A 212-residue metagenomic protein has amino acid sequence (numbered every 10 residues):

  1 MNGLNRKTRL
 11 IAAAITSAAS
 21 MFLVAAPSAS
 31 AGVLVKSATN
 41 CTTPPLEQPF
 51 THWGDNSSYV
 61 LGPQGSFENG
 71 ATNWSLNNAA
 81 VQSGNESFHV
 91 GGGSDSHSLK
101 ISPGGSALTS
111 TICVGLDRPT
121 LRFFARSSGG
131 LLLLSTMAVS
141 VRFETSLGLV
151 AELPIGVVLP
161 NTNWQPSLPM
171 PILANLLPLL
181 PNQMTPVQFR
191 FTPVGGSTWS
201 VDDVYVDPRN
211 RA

Functional and structural regions predicted by a protein language model:
N2-I15: Bacterial N-terminal signal peptides that target proteins for export
S20-A29: C-terminal segment of classical bacterial N-terminal signal peptides
G32-S37, P45, P49-T51, V60-S98: Extracellular glycan-recognition surfaces and repeat-rich motifs
W53, S146-M184, T192-S200: Extracellular carbohydrate recognition and processing domains and analogous Trp-centered ligand-binding platforms
E68-T72, T111-L116, F124-L134, T192-V194: Solvent-exposed strand-to-loop "edge" motifs in beta-rich extracellular domains
L76-N78, T120-F124, G130-R142: Beta-strand acidic-aromatic groove motif in beta-rich domains, primarily in extracellular
G93-T120: Short beta-strands within extracellular/lumenal beta-sheet-rich domains
G195-A212: Exposed low-complexity, polar/acidic, P/S/T/G-rich flexible segments that act as propeptides, protease-susceptible
